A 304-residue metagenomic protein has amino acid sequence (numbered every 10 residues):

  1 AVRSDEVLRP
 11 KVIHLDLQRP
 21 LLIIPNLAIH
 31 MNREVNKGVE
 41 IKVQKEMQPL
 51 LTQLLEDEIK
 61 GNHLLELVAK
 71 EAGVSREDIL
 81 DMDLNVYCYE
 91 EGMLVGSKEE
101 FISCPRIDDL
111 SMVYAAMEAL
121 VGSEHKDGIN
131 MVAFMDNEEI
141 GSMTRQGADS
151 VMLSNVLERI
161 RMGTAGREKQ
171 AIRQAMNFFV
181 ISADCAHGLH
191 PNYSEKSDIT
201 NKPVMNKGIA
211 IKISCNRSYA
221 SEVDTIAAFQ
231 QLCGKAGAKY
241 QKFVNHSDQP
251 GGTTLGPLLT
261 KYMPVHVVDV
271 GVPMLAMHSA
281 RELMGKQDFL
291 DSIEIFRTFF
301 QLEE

Functional and structural regions predicted by a protein language model:
A1-E304: N-terminal hydrophobic/helix-forming segments and targeting peptides
